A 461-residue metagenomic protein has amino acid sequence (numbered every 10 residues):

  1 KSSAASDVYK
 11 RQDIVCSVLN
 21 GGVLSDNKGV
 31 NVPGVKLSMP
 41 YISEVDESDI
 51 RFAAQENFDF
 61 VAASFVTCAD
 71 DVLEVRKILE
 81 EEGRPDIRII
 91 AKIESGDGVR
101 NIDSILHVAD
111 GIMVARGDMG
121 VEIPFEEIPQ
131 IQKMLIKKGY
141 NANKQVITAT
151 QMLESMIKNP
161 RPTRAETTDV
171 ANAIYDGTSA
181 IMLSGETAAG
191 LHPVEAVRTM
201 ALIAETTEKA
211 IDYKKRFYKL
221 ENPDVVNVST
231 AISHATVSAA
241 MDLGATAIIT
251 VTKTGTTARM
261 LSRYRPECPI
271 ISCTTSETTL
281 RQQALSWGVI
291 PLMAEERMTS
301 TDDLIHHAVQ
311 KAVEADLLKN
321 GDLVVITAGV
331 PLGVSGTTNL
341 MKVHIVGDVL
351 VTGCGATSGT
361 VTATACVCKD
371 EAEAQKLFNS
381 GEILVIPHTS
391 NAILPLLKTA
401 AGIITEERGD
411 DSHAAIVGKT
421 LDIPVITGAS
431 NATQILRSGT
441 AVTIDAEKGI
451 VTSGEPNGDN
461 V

Functional and structural regions predicted by a protein language model:
S2-Y9: Short, small-residue-biased leader/transition segments that mark boundaries at the very start of proteins
Q12-L19: A generic structural motif
P33-T150, M156-T167, I174: Conserved alpha/beta-domain cores
M119-V121, M152-E166, S179-H192, F217-D224 (+2 more regions): Short beta-alpha connecting loops at secondary-structure transitions that line or flank enzyme active sites
T187-K209, V343: C-terminal helical cap(s) of enzyme catalytic domains, especially alpha/beta-barrels
V226-H234, S238-A240, A284, V343-L396 (+1 more regions): Protease-associated
T257-R259, P266-S300, P395, A401-I404 (+2 more regions): Nucleotide-binding motor/catalytic cores of P-loop/tubulin-like NTPases across gene-expression machines
L396, A401-G454: Structured functional modules or segments
